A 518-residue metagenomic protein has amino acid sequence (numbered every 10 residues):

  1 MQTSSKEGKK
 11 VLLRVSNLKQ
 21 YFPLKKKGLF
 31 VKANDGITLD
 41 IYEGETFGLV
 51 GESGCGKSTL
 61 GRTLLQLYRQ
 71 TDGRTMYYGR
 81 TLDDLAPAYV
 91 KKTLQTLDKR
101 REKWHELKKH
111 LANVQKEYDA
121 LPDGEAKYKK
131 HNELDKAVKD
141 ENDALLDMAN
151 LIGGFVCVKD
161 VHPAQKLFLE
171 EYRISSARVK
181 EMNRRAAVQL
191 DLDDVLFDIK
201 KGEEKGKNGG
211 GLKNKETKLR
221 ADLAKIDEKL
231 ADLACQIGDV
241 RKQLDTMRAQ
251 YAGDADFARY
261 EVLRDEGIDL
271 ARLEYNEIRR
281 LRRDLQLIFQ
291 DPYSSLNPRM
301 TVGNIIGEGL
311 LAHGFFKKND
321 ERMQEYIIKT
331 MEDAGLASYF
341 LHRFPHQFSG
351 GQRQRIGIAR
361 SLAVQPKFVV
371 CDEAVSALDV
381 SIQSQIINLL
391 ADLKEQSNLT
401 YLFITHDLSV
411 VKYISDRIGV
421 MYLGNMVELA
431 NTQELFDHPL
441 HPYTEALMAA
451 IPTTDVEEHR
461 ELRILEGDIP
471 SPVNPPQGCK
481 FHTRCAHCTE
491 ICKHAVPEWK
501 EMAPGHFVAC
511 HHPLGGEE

Functional and structural regions predicted by a protein language model:
Q2-V11, K25, F30, D84-P87 (+4 more regions): Short catalytic/signature loops enriched in Gly
V50-G51: The feature captures the beta-strand-to-loop junction immediately N-terminal to the Walker
Q66-R69, T93, A374-L378, I382-R460: P-loop NTP-binding/switch modules centered on Walker-like glycine-rich loops
G73-D84, G253-D269: Conserved ABC transporter NBD signature motif
A255, V262-D265, E321-Y339, M448: Conserved ABC ATPase "signature" region
Q365: Conserved catalytic motifs of ABC-family nucleotide-binding domains
